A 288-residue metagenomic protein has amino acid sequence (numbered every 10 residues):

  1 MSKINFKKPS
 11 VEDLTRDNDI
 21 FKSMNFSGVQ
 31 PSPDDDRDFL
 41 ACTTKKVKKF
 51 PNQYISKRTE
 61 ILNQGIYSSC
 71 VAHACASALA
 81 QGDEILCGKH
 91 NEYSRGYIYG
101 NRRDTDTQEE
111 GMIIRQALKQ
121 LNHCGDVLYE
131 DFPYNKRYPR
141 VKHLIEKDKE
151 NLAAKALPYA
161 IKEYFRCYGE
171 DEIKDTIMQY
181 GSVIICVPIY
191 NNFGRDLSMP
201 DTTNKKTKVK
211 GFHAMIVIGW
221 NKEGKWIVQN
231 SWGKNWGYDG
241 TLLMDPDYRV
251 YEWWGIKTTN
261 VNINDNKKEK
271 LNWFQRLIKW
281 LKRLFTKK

Functional and structural regions predicted by a protein language model:
M1-N52: N-terminal zymogen propeptides
S2-K8, K49, A72, A76-A80 (+3 more regions): Predominantly the structural core of cysteine protease catalytic domains
P51, I61, K89: Structured, active/binding-site neighborhoods that engage oxygen-rich ligands
S56-Y67, D104-T107: A short glycine/serine-rich beta->alpha loop
Q64-C87: Alpha-helical support elements that line or immediately flank enzyme active sites and cofactor-binding pockets
E92-T105: Acidic helix-start/capping segments at beta-turn-to-alpha-helix junctions
K270-K288: Membrane- and interface-active hydrophobic/amphipathic segments that mediate membrane binding, fusion, translocation
